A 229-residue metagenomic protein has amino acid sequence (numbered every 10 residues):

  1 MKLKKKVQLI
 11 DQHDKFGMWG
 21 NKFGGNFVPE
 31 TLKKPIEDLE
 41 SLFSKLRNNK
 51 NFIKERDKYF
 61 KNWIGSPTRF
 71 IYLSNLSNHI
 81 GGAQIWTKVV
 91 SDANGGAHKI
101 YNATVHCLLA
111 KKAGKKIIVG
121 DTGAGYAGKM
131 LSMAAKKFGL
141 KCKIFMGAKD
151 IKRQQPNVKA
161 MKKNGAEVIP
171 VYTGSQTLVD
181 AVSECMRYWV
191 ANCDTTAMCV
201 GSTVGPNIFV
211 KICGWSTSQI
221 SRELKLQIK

Functional and structural regions predicted by a protein language model:
M1-K229: PLP-dependent amino-acid enzyme catalytic core
